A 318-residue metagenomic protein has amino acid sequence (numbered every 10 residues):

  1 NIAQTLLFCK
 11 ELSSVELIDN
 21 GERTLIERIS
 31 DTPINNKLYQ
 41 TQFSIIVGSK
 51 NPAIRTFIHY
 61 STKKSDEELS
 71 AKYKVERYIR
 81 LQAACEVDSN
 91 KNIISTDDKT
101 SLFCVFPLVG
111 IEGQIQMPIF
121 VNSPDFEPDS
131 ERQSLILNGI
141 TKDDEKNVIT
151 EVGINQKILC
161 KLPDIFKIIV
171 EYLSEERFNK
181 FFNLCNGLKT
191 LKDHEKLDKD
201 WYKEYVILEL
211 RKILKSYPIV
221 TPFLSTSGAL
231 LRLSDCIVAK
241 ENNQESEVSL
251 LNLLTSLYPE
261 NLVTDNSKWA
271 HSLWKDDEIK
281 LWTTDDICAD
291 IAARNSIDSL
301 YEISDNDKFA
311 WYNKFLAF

Functional and structural regions predicted by a protein language model:
N1-F318: GHKL/Bergerat-fold ATPase module
